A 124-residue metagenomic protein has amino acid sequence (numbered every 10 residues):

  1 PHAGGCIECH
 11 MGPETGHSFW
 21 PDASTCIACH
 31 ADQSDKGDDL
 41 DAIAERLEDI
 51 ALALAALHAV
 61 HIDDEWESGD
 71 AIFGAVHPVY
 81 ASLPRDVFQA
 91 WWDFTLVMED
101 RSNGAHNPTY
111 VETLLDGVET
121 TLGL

Functional and structural regions predicted by a protein language model:
P1-D49, R101-G104: Inter-heme linker and motif-flanking segments adjacent to c-type heme-binding CXXCH motifs in c-type cytochromes
S34-L124: N-terminal export/targeting leaders of redox proteins
